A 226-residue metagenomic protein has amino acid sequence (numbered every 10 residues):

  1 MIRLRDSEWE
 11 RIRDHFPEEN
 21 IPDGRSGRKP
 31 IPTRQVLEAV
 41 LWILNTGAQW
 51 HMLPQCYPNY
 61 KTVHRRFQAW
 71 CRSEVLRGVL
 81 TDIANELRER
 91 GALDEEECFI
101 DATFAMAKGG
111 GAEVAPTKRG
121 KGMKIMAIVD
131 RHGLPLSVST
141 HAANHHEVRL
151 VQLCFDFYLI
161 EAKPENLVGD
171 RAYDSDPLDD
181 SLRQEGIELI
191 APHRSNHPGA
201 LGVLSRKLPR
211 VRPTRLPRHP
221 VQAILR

Functional and structural regions predicted by a protein language model:
M1-R226: Short alpha-helical elements
